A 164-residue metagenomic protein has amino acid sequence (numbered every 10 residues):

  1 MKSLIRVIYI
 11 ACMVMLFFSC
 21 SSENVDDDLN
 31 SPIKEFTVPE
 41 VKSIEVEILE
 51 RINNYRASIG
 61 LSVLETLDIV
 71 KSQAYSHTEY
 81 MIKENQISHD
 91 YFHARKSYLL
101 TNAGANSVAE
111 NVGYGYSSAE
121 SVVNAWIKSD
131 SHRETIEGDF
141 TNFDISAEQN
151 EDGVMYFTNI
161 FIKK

Functional and structural regions predicted by a protein language model:
M1-I8: Bacterial N-terminal signal peptides that target proteins for export
L16-S19: C-terminal motif of bacterial Sec signal peptides marking the signal peptidase cleavage site
S21-D28: Bacterial lipoprotein signal-peptidase II cleavage site
D28-I82: A short alpha-helix/helix-coil micro-patch that ends at or immediately precedes a cysteine
E45, L49-N53, K71, Y75-T78 (+5 more regions): Extracytoplasmic/secreted envelope proteins and their assembly/folding machinery, especially bacterial periplasmic
S58, V63, G113-K164: Disulfide-stabilized extracellular recognition modules
S72-A119: Short, surface-exposed glycine/acidic/tryptophan-bearing loops
